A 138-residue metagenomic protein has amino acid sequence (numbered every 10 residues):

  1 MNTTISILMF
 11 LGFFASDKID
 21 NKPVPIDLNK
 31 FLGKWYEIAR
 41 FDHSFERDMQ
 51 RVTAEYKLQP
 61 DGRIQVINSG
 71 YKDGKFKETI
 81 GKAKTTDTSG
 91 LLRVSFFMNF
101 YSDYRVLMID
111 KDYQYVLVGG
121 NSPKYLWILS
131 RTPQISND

Functional and structural regions predicted by a protein language model:
N2-D138: A beta-rich soluble binding module of mature secreted/lumenal proteins
